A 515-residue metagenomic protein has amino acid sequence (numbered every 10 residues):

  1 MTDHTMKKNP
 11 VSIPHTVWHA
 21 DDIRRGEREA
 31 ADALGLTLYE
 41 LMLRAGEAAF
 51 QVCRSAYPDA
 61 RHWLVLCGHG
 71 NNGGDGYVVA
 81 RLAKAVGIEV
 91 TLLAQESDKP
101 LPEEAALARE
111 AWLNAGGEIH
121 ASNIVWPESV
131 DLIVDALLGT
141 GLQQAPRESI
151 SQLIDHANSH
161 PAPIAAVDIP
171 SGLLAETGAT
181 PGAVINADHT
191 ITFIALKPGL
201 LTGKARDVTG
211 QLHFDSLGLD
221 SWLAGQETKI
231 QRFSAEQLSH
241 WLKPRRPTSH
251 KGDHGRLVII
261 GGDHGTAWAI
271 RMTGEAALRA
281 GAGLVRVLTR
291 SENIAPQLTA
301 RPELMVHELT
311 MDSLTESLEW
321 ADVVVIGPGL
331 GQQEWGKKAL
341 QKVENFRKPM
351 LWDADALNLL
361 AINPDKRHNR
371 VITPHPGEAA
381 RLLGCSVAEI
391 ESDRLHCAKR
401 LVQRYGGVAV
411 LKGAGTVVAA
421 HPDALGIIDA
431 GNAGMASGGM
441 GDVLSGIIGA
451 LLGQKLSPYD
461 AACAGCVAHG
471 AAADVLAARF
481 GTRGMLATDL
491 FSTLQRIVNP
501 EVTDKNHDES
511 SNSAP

Functional and structural regions predicted by a protein language model:
T2-A94, P102, H189, L200-A354 (+3 more regions): Small-residue (G/A/S/T)-rich helix-start motifs and N-terminal tracts that mark the onset
V78-N158, A295-L309, T315-W320: N-terminal small/polar loop signature for handling phosphorylated ligands or for N-terminal nucleophile
R109, I150-S151, V184-A187, L340 (+1 more regions): Amphipathic alpha-helical segments in well-structured domains
D131-L132, L137-T228: Internal gly/pro-rich beta-alpha loop/helix module that stabilizes soluble enzyme cofactors or their anionic handles
